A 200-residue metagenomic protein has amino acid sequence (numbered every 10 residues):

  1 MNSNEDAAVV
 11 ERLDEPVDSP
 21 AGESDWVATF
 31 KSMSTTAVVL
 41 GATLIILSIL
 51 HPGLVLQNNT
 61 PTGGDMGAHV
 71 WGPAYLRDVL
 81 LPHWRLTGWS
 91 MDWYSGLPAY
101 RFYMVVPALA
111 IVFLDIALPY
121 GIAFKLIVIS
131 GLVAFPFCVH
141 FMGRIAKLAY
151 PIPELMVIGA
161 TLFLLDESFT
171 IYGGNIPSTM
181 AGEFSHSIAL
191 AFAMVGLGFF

Functional and structural regions predicted by a protein language model:
M1-G53: Start-transfer (signal-anchor) and selected internal transmembrane alpha helices of multi-pass inner/ER membrane
L47-M194, F199: Active-site lumenal/periplasmic loops and adjacent helix-entry segments of GT-C-fold, multi-pass membrane
